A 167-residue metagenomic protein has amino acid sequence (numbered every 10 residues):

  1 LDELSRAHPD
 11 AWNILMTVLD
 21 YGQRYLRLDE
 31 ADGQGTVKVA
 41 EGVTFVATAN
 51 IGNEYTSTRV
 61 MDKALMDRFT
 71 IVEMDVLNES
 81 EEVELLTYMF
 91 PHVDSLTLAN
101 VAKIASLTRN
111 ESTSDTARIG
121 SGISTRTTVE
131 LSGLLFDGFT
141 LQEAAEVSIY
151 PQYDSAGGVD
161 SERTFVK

Functional and structural regions predicted by a protein language model:
L1-K167: C-terminal regulatory/interaction module of P-loop NTP-utilizing enzymes
